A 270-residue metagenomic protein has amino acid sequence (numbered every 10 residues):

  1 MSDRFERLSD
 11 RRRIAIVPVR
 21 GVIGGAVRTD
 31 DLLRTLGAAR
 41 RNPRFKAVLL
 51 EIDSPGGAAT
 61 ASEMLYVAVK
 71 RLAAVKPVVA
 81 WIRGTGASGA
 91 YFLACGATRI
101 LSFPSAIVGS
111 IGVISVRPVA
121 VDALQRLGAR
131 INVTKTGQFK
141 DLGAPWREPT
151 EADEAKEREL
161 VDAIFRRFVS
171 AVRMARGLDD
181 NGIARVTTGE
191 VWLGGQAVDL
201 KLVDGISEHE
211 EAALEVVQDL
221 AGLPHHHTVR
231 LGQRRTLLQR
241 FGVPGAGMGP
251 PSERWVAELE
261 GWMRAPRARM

Functional and structural regions predicted by a protein language model:
M1-G89, C95-F103, I114-M270: N-terminal organellar transit peptides
